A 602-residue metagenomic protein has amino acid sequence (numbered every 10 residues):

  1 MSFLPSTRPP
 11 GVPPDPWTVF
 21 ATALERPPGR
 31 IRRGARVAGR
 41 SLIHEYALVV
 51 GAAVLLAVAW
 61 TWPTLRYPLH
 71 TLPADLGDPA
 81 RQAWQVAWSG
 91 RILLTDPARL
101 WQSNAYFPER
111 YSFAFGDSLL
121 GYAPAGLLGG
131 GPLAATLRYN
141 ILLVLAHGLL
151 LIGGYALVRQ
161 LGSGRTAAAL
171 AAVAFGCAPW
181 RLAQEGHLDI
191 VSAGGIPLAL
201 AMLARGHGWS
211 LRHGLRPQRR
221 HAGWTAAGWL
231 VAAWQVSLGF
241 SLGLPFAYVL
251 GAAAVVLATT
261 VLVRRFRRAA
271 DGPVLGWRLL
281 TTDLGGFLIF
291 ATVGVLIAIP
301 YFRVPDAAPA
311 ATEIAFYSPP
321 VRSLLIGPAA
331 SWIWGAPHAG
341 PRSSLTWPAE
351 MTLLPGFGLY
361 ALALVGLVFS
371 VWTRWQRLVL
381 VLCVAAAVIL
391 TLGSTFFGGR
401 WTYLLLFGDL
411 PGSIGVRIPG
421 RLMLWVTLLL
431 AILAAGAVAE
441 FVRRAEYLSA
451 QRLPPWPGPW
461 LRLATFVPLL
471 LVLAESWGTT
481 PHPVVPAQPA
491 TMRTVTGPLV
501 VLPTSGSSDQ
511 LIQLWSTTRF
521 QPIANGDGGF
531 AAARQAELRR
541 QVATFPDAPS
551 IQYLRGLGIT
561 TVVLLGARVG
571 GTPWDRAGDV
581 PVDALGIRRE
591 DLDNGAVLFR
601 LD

Functional and structural regions predicted by a protein language model:
M1-P63, L275-I289, V368, R374-C383: Start-transfer (signal-anchor) and selected internal transmembrane alpha helices of multi-pass inner/ER membrane
F3, A310, V467-D602: Extracytoplasmic
R40-L42, V263-L284, A363-T402, Q451-P459: Membrane-interface helix-loop-helix junctions at transmembrane boundaries of multi-pass membrane enzymes, predominantly
A53, L142-L161, R165-T260, F287-F290 (+1 more regions): Membrane-embedded helix bundles of polyisoprenyl
A57-L150, A178-A183, H187-A193, R322-P341 (+3 more regions): Membrane-interface coil-to-helix junctions
D75, A183-V191, Y317-P320, A339-M351 (+2 more regions): Membrane-helix boundary/interfacial segments in multi-pass membrane proteins
G77-I92, D283-L367, P419: Periplasmic/ER-lumenal interhelical loops and adjacent helix-loop junctions in multi-pass membrane proteins
L284-F290, I432, G436-S476: Signature aromatic-anchored transmembrane alpha helix within multi-pass, membrane-resident enzymes that catalyze glycan
